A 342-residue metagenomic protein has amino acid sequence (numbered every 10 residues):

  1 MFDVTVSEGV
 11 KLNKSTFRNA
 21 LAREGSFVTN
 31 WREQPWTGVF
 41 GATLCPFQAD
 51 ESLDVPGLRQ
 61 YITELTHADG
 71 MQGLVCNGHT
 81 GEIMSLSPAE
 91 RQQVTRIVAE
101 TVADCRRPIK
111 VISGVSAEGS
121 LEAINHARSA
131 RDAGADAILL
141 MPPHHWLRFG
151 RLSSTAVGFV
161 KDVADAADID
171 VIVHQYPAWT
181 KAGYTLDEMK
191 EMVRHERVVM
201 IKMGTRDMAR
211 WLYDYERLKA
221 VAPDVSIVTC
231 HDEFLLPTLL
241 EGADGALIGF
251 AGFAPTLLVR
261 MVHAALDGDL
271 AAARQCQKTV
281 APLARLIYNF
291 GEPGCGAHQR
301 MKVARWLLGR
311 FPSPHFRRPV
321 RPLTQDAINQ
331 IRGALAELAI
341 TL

Functional and structural regions predicted by a protein language model:
D3-V10, A20-A22: Acidic, Ala/Val/Gly-enriched low-complexity intrinsically disordered segments
L21, F27-T29, G38-L44, E64 (+3 more regions): C-terminal alpha-helical cap/extension of soluble enzyme domains
E24-G183, R321: Active-site beta->alpha loop and helix N-cap motifs at the rims of alpha/beta catalytic domains
T43, G78, P142-P143, T205 (+3 more regions): Short secondary-structure boundary segments
L58, T95, A123, V160 (+4 more regions): A general structural signal for well-ordered alpha-helical segments in protein cores
T101-I109, G134, A167-I169, R194-R197 (+3 more regions): Short helix-capping segments at alpha-helix termini
P177-A284: Catalytic alpha/beta core domains of metabolic enzymes, predominantly
